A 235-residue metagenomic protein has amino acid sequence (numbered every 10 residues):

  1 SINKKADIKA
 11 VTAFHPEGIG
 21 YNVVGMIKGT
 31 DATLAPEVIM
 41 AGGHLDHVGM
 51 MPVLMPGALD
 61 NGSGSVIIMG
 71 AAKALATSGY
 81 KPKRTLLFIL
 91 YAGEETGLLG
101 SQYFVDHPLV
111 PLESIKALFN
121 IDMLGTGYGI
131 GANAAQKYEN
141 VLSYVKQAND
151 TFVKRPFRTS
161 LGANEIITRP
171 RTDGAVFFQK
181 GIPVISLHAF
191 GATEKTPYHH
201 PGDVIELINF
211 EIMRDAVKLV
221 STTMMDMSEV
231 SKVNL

Functional and structural regions predicted by a protein language model:
S1-G57, K73, T77-K83: Soluble metallo-hydrolase cores and metallopeptidase-like ectodomains found primarily in the secretory/periplasmic
A10-F14, P52-N61, L90, Y128-Y138 (+2 more regions): Second-shell loop/turn segments in exported
V23-M26, V38-G42, L87-L90, K116-I121 (+4 more regions): Structural recognition of the beta-strand scaffold that forms the well-ordered cores of secreted hydrolase catalytic
L34, H47-P52, G127-G129, T193-Y198: Short acidic/His/Gly/Ser-rich catalytic and metal-binding motifs that mark active-site loops of diverse hydrolases
A58-A71: Active-site alpha-helical elements of protease catalytic centers
K73, A189, E194-L235: His/Asp/Glu-rich mid-to-C-terminal helical/loop segments that flank catalytic regions of hydrolases
A74-K81, L112, S160, F178 (+1 more regions): C-terminal soluble interaction/assembly domains
Y91-K195, K232: Metal-dependent peptidase/peptidase-like ectodomains
